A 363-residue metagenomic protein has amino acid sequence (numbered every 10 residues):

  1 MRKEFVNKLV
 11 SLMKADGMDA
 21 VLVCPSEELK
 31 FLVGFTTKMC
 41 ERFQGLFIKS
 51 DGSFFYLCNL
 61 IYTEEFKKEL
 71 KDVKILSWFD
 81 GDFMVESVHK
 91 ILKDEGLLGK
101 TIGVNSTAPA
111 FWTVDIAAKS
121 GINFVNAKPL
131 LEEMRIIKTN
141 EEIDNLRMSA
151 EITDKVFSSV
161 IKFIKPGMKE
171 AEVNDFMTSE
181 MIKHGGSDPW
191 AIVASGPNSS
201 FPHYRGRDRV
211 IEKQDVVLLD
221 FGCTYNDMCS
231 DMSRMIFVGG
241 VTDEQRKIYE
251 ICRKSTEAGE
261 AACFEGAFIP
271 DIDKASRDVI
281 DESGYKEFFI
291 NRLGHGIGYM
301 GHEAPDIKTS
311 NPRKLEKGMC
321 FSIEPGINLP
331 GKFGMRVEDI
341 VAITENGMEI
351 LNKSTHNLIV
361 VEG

Functional and structural regions predicted by a protein language model:
M1-G363: Active-site neighborhoods and metal-handling regions in enzymes and metal-associated proteins
